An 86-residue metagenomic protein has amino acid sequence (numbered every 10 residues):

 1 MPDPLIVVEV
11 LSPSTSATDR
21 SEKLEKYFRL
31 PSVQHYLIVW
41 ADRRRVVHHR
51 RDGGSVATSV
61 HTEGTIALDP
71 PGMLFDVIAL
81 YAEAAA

Functional and structural regions predicted by a protein language model:
M1-A86: C-terminal interaction segment
